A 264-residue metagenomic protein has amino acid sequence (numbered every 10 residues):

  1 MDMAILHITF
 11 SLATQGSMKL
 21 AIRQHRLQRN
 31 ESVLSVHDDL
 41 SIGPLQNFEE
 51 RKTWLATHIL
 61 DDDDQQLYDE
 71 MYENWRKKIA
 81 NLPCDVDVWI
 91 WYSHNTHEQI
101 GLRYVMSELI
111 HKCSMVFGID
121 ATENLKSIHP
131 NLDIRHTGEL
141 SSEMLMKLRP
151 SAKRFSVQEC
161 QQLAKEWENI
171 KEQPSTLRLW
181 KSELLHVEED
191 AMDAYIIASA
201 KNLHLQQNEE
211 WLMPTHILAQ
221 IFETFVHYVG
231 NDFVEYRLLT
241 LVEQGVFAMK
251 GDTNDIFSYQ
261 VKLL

Functional and structural regions predicted by a protein language model:
M1-E70: A structured, charge-rich N-terminal accessory region that forms the first stable segment of a protein and links
Q28-N30, Y104-F117: A short alpha->loop->secondary-structure connector
L60-Y104: Long, hydrophobic/aromatic-enriched structural stretches that serve as scaffold segments
L132-L212: A conserved mid-domain beta-alpha-beta active-site/ligand-binding segment of alpha/beta enzyme cores
Q207-T224: Short acidic, hydrophobic short linear motifs in intrinsically disordered regions
H227-E243: Short amphipathic alpha-helical interaction segments
V242-T253: A short, conserved structural fragment
D252-L264: Short, cationic-aromatic polyanion-contact patches
